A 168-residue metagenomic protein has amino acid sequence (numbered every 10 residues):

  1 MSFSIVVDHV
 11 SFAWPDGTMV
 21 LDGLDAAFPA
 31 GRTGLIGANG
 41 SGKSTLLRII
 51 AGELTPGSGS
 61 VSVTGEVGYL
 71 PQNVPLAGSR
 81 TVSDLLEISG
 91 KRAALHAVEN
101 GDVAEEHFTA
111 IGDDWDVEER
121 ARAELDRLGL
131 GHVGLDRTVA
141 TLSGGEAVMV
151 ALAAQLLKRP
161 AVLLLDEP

Functional and structural regions predicted by a protein language model:
V7-V10, G17-G31, G59: Conserved beta-strand
T33-I36, L47: Short hydrophobic beta-strand immediately N-terminal to the Walker A/P-loop
A51: Helix-to-loop junction immediately C-terminal to a conserved catalytic motif
G57-G65: ABC nucleotide-binding domain "signature motif"
L76-T141: ABC-family P-loop ATPase nucleotide-binding domains
L152: Hydrophobic anchor residue at the start of the ABC signature
L163-E167: Catalytic Walker B motif of ABC-type/P-loop ATPase nucleotide-binding domains
